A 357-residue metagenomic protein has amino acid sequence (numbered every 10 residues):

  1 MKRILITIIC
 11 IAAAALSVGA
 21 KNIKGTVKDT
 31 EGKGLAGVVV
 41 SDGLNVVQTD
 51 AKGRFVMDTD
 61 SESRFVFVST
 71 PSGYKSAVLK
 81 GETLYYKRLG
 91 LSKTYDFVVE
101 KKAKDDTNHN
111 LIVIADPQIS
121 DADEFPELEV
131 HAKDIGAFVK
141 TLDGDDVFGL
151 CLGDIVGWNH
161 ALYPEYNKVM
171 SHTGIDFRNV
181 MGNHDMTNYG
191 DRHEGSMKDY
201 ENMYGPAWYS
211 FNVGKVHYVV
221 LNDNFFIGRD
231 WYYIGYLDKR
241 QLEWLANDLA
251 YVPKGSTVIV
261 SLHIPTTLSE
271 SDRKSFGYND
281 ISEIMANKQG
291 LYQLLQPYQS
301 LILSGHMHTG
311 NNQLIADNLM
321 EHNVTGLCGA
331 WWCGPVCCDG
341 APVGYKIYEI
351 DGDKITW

Functional and structural regions predicted by a protein language model:
K21-A36: Structural motif
N22, T70-P164: N-terminal active-site segment of His-dependent metallophosphoesterases
K33-L35, V56-F65: Short Pro-Gly-centered beta-turn/loop motif in secreted/extracellular proteins
V38-D42, F65-V66: Hydrophobic beta-strand segments
L44-D58: Short, acidic Ser/Thr/Gly-rich low-complexity loop/linker segments typical of extracellular and cell-surface proteins
V46, S61-V78: A short, solvent-exposed beta-strand micro-motif common in secreted/extracellular proteins
S72-A77, Y85, H160-K254, G277-L301 (+1 more regions): Extended active-site neighborhood of metal-dependent phosphoesterases/phosphodiesterases
L249-S275: Short acidic, glycine-rich surface-loop motifs adjacent to enzyme active sites
